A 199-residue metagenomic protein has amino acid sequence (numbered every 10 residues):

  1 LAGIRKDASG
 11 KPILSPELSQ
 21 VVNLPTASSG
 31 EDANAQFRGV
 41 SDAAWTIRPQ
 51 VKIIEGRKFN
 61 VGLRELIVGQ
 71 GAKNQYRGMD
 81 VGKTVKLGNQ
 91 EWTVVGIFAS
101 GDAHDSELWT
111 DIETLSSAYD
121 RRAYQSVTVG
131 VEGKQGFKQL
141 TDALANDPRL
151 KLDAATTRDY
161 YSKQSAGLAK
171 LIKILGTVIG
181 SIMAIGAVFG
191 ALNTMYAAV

Functional and structural regions predicted by a protein language model:
A2-K52, A154-D159: Short amphipathic beta-strand/extended segments in non-transmembrane regions
A8, P25-A33, K58, N74-T93 (+1 more regions): Mechanotransmission and gating elements of multispan inner-membrane complexes involved in transport and envelope
W45-P49, V68-V81: Short, solvent-exposed hinge/capping segments at secondary-structure junctions
R48, I54, L63, D105: A conserved catalytic-core signature of glycosyltransferases
I54, N60-V61, I67, D80: Residue-level recognition of short, solvent-exposed, well-ordered loop/turn junctions that link secondary-structure
A169-V199: Hydrophobic alpha-helical transmembrane segments of multi-pass inner-membrane transport and secretion
